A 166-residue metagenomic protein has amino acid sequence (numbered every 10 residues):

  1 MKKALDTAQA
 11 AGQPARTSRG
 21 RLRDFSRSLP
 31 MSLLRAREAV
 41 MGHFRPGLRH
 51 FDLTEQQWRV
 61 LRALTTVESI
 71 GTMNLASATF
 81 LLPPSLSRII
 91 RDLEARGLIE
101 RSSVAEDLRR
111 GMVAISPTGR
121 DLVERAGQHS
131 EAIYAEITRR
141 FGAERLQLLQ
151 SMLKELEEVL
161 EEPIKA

Functional and structural regions predicted by a protein language model:
M1-F51: N-terminal leader segment of winged-helix/HTH proteins
G12, R16, M41, S69 (+3 more regions): Charged, amphipathic alpha-helical coiled-coil/dimerization segments
G20, R45, R49-L53, A135-A143 (+1 more regions): Short helix-loop hinge/linker segments at domain boundaries
M31, G42-S85, K165-A166: N-terminal helix-turn-helix DNA-binding core of bacterial DNA-binding proteins
E158-A166: Generic C-terminal helix-cap and adjacent flexible tail
